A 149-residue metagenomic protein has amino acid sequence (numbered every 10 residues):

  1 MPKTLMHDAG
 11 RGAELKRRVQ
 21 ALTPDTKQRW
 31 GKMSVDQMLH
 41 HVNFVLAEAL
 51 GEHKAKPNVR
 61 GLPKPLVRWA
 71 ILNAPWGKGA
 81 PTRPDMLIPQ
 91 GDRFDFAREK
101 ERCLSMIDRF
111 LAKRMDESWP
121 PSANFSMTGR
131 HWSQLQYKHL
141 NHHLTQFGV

Functional and structural regions predicted by a protein language model:
M1, G51-C103, R109-K113: Short, helix-capping/interhelical loops that line the mouth of catalytic, cofactor-, or ligand-binding pockets
M1-Q20: Extreme N-terminal tail/first-helix region
P2-L5, T26-Q28, P89-F94, T128-S133: Active-site rim elements
L15, V42-V45, E99-M106, Q136-H139: Alpha-helical packing segments of well-folded alpha/beta enzyme cores
L22, R83-L87, P120: A short small-residue
D25-L72, W119-V149: Short, contiguous alpha-helical
R98-Q134: C-terminal terminal-subdomain/extension
